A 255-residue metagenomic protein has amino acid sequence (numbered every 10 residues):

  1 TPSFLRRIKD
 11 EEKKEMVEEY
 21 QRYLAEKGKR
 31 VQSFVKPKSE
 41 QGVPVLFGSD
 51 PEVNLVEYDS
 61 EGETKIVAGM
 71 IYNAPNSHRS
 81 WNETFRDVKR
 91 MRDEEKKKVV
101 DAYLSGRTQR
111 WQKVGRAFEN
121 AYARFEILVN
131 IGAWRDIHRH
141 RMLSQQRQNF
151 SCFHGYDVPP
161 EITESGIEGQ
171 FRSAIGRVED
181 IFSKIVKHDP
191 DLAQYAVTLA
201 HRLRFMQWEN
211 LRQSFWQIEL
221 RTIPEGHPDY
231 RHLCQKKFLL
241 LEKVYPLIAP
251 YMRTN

Functional and structural regions predicted by a protein language model:
T1-N255: A conserved ligand/cofactor-binding region detector
